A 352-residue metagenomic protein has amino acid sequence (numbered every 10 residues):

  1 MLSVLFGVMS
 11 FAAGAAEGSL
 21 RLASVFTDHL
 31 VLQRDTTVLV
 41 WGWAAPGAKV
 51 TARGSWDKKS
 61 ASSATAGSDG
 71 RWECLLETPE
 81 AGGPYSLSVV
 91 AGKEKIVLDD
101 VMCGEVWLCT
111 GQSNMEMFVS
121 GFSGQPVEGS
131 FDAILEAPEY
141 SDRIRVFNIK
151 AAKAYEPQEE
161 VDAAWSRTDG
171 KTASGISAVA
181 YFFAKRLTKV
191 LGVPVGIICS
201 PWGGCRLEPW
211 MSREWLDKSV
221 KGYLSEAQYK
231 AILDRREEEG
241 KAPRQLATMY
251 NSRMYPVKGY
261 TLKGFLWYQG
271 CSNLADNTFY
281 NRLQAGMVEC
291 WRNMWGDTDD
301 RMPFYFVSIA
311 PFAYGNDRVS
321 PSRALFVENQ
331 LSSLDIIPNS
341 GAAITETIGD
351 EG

Functional and structural regions predicted by a protein language model:
M1-S10: Bacterial N-terminal signal peptides
F6, A15-A16: Compositionally biased non-globular segments, especially hydrophobic aliphatic-rich helices of signal peptides
A16-G352: Cell-envelope and extracellular/periplasmic
